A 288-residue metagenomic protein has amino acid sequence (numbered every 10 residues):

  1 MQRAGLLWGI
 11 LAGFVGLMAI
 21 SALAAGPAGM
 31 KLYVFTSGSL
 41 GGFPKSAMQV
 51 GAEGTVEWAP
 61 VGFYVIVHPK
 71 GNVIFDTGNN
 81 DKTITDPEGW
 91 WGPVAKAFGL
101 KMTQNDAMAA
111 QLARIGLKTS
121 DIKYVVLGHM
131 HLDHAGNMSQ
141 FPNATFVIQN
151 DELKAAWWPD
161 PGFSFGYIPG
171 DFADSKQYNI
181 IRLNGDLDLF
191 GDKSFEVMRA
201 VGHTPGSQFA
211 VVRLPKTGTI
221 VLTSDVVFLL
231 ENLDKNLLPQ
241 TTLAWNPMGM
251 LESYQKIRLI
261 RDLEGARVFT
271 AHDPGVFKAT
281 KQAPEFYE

Functional and structural regions predicted by a protein language model:
M1-G5: Positively charged n-region of N-terminal signal peptides that target proteins for export
W8-S21: Bacterial N-terminal signal peptides
I20-A110, D121, T217-S224, K256 (+1 more regions): Metallo-beta-lactamase
G26, K101-D121, Q149-R199, P247-G265: Metallo-beta-lactamase
S37-G38, T77-N80, M130, D151 (+3 more regions): Active-site metal-binding loops of divalent metal-dependent hydrolases
D81, K96-A110, F209-V211, P215-E288: Cap/insert and terminal regions of metallo-dependent hydrolase folds
I122-D133: Metallo-beta-lactamase
S139-P142: Short, conserved loop/helix-junction motifs that constitute active-site signature segments in enzyme catalytic cores
